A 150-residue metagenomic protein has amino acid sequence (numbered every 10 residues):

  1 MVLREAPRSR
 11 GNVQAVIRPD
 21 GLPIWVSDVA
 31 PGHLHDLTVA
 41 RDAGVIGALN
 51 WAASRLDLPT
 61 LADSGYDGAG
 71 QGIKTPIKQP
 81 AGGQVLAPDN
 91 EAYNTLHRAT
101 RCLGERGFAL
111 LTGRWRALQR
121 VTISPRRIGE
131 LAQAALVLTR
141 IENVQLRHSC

Functional and structural regions predicted by a protein language model:
M1-C150: Short, well-ordered secondary-structure "scaffold" segments embedded in the functional core of diverse domains
